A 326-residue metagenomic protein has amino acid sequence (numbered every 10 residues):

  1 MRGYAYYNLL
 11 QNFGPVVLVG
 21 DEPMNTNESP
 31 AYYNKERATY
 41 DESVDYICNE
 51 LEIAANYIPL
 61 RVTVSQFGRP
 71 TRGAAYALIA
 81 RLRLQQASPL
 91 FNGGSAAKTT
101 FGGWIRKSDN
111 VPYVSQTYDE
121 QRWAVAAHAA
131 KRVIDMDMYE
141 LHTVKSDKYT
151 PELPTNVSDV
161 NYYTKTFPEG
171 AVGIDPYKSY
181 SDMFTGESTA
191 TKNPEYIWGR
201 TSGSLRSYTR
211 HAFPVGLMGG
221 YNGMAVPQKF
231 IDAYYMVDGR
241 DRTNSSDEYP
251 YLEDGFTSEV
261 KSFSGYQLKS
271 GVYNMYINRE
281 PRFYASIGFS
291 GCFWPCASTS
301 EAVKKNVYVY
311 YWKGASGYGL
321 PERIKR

Functional and structural regions predicted by a protein language model:
M1-R72, R81-Y118, E322-R326: Aromatic-anchored glycine-rich loop motif in surface-exposed flexible loops
V16, G73, L84-L320: An aromatic- and glycine-enriched ligand-binding surface/loop that stacks and positions planar moieties
